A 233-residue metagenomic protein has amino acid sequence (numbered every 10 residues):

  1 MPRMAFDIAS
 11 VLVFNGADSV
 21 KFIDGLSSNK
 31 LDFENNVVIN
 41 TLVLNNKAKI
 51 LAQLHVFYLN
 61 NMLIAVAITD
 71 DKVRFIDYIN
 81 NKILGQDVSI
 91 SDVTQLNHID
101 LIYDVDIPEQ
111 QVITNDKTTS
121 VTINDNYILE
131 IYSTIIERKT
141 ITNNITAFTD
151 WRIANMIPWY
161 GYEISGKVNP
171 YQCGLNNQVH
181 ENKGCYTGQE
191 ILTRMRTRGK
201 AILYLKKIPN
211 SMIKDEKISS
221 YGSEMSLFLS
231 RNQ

Functional and structural regions predicted by a protein language model:
M1-Q53: Acidic, proline/glycine-enriched N-terminal capping motif
P2-V13, H55-P158: Acidic, low-complexity central loop/insert segments
D7, V38, K49-L51, D116 (+3 more regions): Short beta-strand-initiation
G16, D104, G188: Short, conserved phosphate/pyrophosphate- and ester-handling motifs at nucleotide-, phospho-/glycolipid
A17-D18, D70, E190: Alpha-helix/helix-capping structural signal
I23-D24, V73-N81, T193-R196: Short active-site loop/helix that positions an aromatic residue
N29, N46-I50, L54, F148-W151 (+4 more regions): Glycine-rich, small/acidic residue-mixed loop/short-helix segments
I39-N45, Y103-N115, N210-D215: Short amphipathic alpha-helix segments
